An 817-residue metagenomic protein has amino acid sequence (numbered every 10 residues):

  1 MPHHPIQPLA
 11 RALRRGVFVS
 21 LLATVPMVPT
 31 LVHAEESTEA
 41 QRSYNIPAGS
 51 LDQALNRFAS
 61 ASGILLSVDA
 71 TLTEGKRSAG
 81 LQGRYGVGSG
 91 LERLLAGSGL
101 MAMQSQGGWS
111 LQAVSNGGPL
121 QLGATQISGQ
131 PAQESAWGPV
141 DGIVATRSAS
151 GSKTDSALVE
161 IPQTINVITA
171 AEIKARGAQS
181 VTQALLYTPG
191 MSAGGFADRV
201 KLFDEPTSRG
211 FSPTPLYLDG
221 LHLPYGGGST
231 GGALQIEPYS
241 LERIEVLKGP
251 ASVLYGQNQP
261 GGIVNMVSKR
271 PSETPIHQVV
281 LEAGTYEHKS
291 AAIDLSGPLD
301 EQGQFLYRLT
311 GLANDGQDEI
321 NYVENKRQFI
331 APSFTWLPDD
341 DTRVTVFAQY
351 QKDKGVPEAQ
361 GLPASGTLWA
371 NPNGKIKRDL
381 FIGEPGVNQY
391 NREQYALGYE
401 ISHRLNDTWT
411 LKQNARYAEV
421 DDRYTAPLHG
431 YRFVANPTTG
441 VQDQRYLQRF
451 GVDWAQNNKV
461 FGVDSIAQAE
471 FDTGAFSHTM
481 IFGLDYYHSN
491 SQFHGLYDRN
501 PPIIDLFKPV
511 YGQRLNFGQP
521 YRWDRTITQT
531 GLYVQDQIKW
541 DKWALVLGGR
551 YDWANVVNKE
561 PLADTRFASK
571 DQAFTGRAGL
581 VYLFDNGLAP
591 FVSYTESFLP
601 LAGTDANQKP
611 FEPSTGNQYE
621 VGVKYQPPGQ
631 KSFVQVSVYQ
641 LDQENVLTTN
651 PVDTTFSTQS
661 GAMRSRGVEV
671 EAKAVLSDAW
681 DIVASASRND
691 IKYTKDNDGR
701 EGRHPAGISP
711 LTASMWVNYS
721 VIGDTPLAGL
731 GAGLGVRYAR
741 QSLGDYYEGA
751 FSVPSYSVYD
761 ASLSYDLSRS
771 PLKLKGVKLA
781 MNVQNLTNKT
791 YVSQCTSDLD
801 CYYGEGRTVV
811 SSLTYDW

Functional and structural regions predicted by a protein language model:
Q112-A113, I143-N166, A170, T182-H222 (+1 more regions): Extracytoplasmic beta-strand/coil segments of soluble accessory domains associated with Gram-negative outer-membrane
E205, L221-K248, M266-S268: Short acidic/polar hinge/loop motifs at secondary-structure boundaries that mediate gating or recognition
P224-Y225, S240-E242, V253-P332, P338-R343 (+2 more regions): Outer-membrane beta-barrel translocator/receptor signature
N314-D318, I330-L337, D341-R404, E419-N458 (+3 more regions): Acidic/polar loop-and-plug regions of large Gram-negative outer-membrane beta-barrel proteins
T335-D339, N458, S477-I481, D485-S489 (+1 more regions): Structural signature of Gram-negative outer-membrane beta-barrels, strongest in the C-terminal barrel of TonB-dependent
S402-R416, V420-A426, T615-V675, D681-S687 (+1 more regions): Membrane-embedded beta-barrel scaffold of Gram-negative outer-membrane proteins
T479-M480, A706-W817: Conserved C-terminal beta-signal and adjacent last beta-strands/turns of outer-membrane beta-barrel proteins
K542, Q640, Q659-Y746, T790 (+1 more regions): Gram-negative outer-membrane beta-barrel transporters
